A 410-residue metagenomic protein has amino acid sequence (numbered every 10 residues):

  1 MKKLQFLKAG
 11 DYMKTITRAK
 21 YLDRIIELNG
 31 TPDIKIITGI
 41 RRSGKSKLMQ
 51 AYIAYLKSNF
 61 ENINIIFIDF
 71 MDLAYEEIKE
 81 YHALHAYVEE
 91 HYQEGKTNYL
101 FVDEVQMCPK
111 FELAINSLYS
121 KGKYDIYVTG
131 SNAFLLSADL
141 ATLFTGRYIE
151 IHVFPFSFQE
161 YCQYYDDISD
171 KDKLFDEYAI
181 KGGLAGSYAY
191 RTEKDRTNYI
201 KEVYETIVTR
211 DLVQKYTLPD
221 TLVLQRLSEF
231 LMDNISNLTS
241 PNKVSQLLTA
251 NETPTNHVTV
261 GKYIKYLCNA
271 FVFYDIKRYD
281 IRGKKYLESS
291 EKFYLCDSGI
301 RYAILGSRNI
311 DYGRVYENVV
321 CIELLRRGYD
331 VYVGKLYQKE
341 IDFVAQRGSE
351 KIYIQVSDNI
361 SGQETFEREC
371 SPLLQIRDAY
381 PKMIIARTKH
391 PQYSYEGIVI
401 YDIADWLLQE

Functional and structural regions predicted by a protein language model:
M1-I26, G30: N-terminal pre-Walker A segment at the start of P-loop NTPase domains
K2-G10, S131-A133, A138-L238, F271-Y274: Interdomain motor-coupling "hinge/lid" segment immediately C-terminal to the ATP-binding subdomain of NTP-driven enzymes
I37: Hydrophobic anchor at the beta1->P-loop junction of P-loop NTPases
K45: Conserved lysine of the Walker
L48, Y52: Hydrophobic positions on the alpha1 helix immediately C-terminal to the Walker A/P-loop
I66-K96: Short glycine-rich substrate-engagement loop in P-loop NTPases that contacts/grips substrate
E193-K351: Accessory nucleic acid-recognition modules appended to NTPase machines
K389-E410: Domain-level recognition of nuclease-like catalytic cores that cleave nucleotide substrates
